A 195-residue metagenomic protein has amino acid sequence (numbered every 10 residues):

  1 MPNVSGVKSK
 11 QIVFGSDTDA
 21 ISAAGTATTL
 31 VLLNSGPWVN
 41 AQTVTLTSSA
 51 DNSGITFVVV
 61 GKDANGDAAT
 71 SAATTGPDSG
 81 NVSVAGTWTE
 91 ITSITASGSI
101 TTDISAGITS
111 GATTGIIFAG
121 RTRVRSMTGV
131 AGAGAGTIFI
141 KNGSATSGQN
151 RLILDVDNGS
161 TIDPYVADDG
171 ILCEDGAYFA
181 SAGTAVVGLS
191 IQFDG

Functional and structural regions predicted by a protein language model:
M1-G195: Surface-exposed, low-hydrophobicity beta-strand/loop segments enriched in small/polar/acidic residues
